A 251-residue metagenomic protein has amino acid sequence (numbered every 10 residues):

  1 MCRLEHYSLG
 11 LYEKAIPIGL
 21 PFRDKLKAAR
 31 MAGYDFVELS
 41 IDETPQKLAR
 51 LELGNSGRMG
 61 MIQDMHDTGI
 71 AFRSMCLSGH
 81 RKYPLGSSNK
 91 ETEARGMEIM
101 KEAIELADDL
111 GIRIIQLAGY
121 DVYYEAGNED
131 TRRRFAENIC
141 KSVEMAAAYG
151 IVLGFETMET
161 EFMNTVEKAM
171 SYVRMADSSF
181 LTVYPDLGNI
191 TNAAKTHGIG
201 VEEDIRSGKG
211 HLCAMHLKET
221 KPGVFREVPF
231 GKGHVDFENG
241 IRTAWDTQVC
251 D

Functional and structural regions predicted by a protein language model:
C2-L20: Boundary/entry segment of secreted carbohydrate-active catalytic domains
R3, R23-R30, D64-T68, R81-P185: Active-site acidic/histidine proton-transfer and metal-coordination neighborhood in alpha/beta enzyme cores
S8, V37, E137-H234, E238: Acidic/histidine-rich catalytic cores of soluble enzymes
A15-P17, I41-E43, S78-R81, G119-Y123 (+3 more regions): Active-site-proximal loop/turn and secondary-structure-junction residues that shape catalytic pockets, frequently
Y34, I70, A107, I112 (+2 more regions): A structural motif
V37-L39, R73-M75, I115, M215: Hydrophobic residues within beta-strands of alpha/beta enzymes
E38-H66, G119-A126, F225: Glycine-rich, proline-tolerant flexible connector loops at the mouths of alpha/beta enzymes
L48-L53, L85-E91, A126-T131, A194-H197 (+1 more regions): Short, solvent-exposed loop/turn segments at secondary-structure boundaries
